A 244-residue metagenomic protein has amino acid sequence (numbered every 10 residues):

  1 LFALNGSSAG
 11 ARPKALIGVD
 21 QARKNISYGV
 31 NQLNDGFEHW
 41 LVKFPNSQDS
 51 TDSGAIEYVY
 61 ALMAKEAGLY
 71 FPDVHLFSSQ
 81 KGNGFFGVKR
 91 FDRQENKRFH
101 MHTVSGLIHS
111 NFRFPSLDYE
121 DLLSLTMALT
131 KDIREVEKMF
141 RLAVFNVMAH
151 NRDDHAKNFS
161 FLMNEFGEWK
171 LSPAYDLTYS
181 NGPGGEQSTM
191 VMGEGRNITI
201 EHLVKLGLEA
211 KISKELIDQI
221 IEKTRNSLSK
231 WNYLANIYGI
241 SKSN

Functional and structural regions predicted by a protein language model:
L1-N244: Anionic ligand-binding catalytic core segments
